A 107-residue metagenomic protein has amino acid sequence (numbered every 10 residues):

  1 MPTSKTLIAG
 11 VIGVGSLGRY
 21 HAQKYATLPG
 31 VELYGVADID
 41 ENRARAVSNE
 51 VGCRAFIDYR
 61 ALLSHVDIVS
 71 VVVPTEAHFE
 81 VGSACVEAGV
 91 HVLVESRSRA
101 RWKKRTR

Functional and structural regions predicted by a protein language model:
M1-V51: N-terminal Rossmann-like dinucleotide-binding module
V51-R107: Beta-loop-alpha module in the N-terminal Rossmann-like domain of NAD(P)-dependent dehydrogenases, especially those
